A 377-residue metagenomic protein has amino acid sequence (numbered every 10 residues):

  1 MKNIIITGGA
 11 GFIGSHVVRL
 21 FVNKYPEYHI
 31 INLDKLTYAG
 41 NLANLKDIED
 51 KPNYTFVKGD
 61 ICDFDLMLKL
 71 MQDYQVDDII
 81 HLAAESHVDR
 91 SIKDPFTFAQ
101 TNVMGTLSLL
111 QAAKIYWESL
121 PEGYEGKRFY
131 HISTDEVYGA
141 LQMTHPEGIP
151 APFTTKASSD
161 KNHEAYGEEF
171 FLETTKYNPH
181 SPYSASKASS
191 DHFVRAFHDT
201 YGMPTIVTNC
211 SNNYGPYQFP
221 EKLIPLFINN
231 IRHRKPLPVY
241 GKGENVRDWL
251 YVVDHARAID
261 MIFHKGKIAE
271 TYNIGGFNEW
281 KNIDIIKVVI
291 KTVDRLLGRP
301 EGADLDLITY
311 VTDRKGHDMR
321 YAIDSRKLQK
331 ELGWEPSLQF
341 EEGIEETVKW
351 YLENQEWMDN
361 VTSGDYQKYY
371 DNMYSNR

Functional and structural regions predicted by a protein language model:
M1-N213, F263, N282, E346 (+2 more regions): N-terminal Rossmann-like NAD(P)+-binding domain of SDR-like oxidoreductases, especially those catalyzing
I4, V17, I30, G59-C62 (+3 more regions): C-terminal substrate-binding subdomain of Rossmann-fold SDR/epimerase-dehydratase oxidoreductases
L36, T97, N212-G215, N245-V246 (+2 more regions): Short histidine/acidic/glycine/proline-rich micro-motifs that form metal- and phosphate-coordinating active-site loops
N41-N44, D94, F219-L223, I285 (+1 more regions): Residues at alpha-helix caps and immediate loop-helix transition turns in enzyme cores, especially N- and C-cap
A43, Q142, Q218, L250 (+1 more regions): Short, well-ordered secondary-structure micro-motifs
Y74, A84-E85, F170, G215-P216 (+4 more regions): Intrinsically disordered, low-complexity segments enriched in polar/charged residues with Gly/Pro, especially when
P179-S186, P216, P220, I224 (+1 more regions): The catalytic Tyr-centered alpha-helix of NAD(P)H-dependent dehydrogenases
